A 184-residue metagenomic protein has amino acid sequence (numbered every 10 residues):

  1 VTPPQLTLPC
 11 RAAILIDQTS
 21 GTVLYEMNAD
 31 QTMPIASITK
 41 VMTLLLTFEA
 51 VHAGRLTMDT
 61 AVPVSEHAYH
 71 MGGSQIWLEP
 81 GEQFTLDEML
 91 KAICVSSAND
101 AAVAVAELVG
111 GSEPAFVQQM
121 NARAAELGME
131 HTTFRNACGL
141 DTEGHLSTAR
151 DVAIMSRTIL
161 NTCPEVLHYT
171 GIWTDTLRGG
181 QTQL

Functional and structural regions predicted by a protein language model:
V1-R150, R157-C163: Active-site-adjacent loops and short helices of periplasmic peptidoglycan-processing enzymes
D151-L184: Extracytoplasmic
